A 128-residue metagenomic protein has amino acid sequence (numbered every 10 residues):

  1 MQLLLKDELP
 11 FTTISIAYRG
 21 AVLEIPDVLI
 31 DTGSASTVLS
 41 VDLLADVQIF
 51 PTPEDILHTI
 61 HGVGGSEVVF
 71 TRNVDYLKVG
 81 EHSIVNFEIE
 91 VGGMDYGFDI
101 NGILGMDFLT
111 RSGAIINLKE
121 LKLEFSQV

Functional and structural regions predicted by a protein language model:
M1-V128: Pepsin/retropepsin-fold aspartyl endopeptidases
